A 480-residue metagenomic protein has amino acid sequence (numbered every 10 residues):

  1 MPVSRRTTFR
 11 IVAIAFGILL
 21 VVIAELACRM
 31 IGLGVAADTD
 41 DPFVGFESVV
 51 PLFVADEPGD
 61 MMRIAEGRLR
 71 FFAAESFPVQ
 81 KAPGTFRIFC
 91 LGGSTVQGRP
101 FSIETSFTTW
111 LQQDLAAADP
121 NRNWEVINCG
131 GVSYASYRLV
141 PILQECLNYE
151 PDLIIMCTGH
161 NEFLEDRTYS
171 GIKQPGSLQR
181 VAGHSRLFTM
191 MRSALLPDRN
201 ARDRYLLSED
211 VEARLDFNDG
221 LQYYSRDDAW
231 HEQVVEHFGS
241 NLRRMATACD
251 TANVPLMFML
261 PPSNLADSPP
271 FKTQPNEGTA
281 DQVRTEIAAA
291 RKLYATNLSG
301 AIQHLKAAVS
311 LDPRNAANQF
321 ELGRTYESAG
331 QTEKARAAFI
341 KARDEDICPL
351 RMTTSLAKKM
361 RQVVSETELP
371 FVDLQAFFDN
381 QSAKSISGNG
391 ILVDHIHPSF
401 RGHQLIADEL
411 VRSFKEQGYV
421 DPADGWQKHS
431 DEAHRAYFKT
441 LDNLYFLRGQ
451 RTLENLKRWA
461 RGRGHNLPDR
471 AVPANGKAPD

Functional and structural regions predicted by a protein language model:
R5, T105, G159-Q362, E366 (+2 more regions): Serine-dependent acyl-ester chemistry module
V12-A27: Hydrophobic membrane-insertion alpha-helices, especially the h-region of bacterial N-terminal signal peptides
L26-T39, S268: Helix-to-loop transition at the C-terminal end of transmembrane segments
G34-D119, F378-S382: Membrane/wall-proximal cationic-aromatic binding patches
T85-R87, N121-E125, Y149-I154, D250-M257 (+1 more regions): Loop/turn elements at helix/coil->beta-strand transitions in domains of secreted/extracellular proteins
V126, G131-L143: Structural motif
L139-L153: Short, well-structured alpha-helical segments in soluble
P398-R401: Accessory beta->alpha helical hairpin/"wing" motif in late/C-terminal subdomains of nucleic-acid enzymes
